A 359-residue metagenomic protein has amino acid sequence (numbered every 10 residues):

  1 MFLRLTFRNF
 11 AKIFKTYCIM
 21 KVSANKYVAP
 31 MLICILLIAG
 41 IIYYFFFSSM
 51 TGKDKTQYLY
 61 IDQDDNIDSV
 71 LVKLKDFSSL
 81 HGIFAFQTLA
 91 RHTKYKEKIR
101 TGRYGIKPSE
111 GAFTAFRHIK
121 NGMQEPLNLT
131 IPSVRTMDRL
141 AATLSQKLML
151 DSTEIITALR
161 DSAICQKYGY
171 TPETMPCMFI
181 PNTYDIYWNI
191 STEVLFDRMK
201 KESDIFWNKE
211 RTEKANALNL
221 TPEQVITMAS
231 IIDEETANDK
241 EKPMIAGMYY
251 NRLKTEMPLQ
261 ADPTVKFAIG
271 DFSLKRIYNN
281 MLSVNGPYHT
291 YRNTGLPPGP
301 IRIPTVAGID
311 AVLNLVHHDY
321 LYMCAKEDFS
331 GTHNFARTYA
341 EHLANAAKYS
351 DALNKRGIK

Functional and structural regions predicted by a protein language model:
M1-F2, M20: Accessible peptide chain termini
R4, L32-I33, I83: Generic alpha-helix initiation/capping and coil-helix boundary signal
R8, K15-C18: Serine/threonine-rich, low-complexity intrinsically disordered segments
Y17-T56: N-terminal type II signal-anchor transmembrane helix that functions as the membrane-insertion/stop-transfer segment
Y43-W207: Signal peptide-directed extracytoplasmic domains
A142, M149-T153, I164-K359: Bacterial extracytoplasmic/cell-wall-associated proteins, especially those involved in peptidoglycan
